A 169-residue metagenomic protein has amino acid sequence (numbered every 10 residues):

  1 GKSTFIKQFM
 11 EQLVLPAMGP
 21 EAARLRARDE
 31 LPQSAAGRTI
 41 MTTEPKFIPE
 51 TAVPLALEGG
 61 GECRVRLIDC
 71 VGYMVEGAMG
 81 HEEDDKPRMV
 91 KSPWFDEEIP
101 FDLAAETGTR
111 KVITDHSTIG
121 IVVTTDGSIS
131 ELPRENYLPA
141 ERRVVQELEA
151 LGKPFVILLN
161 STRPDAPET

Functional and structural regions predicted by a protein language model:
G1-F95: Conserved G1/Walker A P-loop phosphate-binding module
D85-T169: Conserved C-terminal guanine-recognition region of P-loop GTPase G domains, centered on the G4
